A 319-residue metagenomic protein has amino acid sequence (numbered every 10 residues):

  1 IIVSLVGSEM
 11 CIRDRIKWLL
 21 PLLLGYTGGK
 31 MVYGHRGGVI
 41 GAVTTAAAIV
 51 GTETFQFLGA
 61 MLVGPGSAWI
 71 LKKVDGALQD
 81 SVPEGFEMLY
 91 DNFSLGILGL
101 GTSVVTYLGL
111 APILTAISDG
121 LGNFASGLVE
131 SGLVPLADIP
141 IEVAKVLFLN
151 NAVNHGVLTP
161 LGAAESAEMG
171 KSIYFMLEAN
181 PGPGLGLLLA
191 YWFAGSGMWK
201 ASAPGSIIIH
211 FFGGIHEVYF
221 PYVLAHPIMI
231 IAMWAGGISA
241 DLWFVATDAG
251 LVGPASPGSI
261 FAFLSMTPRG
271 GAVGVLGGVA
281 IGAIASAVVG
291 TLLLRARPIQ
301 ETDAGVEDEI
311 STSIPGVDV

Functional and structural regions predicted by a protein language model:
I1-G7, C11: Single conserved hydrophobic/aromatic residue that forms the stacking wall/gate of nucleotide- or nucleobase-binding
S4, L22-K30, T45-A48, G64-L71 (+5 more regions): Hydrophobic core segments of alpha-helical transmembrane domains in multi-pass membrane transport and ion-translocation
E9-W18, Q56-W69, S131, M176-A179: Structural signature of hydrophobic alpha-helical transmembrane segments
I16, L20, G28-V32, I173-W243 (+1 more regions): Alpha-helical membrane segments and immediately flanking helix-loop junctions that form or couple to the substrate/ion
I40, L58, L62, P135-L136 (+4 more regions): Hydrophobic alpha-helical transmembrane segments
T44-V129: Membrane-interface helix-loop-helix junctions at boundaries between adjacent transmembrane segments
S103, Y107-F212: Generic multipass alpha-helical transmembrane bundles of integral membrane proteins
T159-M169, P221-D318: Transmembrane alpha-helical segments and their short flanking loops that form helix-hairpins/helix-helix interfaces
